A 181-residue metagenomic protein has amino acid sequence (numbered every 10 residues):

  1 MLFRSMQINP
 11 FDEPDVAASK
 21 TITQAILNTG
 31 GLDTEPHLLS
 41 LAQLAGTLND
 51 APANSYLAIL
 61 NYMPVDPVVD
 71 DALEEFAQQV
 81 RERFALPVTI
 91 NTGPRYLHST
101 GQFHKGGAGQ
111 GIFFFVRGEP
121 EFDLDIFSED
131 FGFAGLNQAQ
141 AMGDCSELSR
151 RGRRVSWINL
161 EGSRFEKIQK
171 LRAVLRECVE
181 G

Functional and structural regions predicted by a protein language model:
M6, F11, D15-V16, P64-D66 (+4 more regions): Short, glycine-/Ser/Thr-/acidic-enriched flexible segments
N9-D12, A17, N49-I59, I90-P94 (+2 more regions): C-terminal amphipathic alpha-helical interaction region
D15-T23, P36-L44, T92-Q102, L160-K167: A glycine-rich phosphate-binding loop feature that marks nucleotide/adenosyl-phosphate handling sites
Q24-Y56, V65-V68, Q78-Q79: Hard-cation-handling environments
A58-R95, L124-Q140, C145-S146: Extended C-terminal subregions enriched in glycine
P67-E75, S99-Q110, K170: Short glycine/threonine-rich loop-to-helix capping motif typified by GTGT followed within a few residues by an Asp-Pro
Y96-D130: Conserved, well-ordered active-site substructure
